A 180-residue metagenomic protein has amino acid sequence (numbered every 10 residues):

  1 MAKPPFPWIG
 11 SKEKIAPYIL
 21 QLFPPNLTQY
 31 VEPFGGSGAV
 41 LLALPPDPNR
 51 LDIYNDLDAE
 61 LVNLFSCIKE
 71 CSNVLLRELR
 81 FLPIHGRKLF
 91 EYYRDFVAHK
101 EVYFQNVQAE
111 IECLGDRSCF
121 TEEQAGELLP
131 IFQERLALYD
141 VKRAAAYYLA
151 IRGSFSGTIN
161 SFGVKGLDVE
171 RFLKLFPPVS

Functional and structural regions predicted by a protein language model:
M1-Y18, P25, S72-S180: SAM-dependent nucleic-acid methyltransferase catalytic core
L22-R87: Conserved S-adenosyl-L-methionine
